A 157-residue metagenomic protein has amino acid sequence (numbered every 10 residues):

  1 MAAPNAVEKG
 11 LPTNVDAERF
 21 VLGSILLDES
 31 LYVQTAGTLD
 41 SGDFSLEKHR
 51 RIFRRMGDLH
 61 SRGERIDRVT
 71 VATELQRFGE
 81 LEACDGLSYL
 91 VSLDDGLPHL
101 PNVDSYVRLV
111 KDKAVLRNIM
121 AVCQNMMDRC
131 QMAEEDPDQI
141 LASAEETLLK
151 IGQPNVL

Functional and structural regions predicted by a protein language model:
M1-A114: Noncatalytic partner-interaction/assembly domains of nucleic-acid and motor enzyme complexes, especially the accessory
S41, L87-V156: Extended, charged alpha-helical coiled-coil/arm scaffolds that mediate oligomerization and mechanical coupling in large
